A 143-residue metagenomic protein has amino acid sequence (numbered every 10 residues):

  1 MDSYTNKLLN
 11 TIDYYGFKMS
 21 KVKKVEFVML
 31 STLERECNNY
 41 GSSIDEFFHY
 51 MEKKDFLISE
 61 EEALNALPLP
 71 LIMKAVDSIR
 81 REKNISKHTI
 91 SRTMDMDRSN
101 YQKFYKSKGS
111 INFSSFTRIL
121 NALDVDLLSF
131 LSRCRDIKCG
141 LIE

Functional and structural regions predicted by a protein language model:
M1-F17, K54-K83: A short, Lys/Arg-rich alpha-helix, primarily the initiator
S3-M29, N84-K103: Short alpha-helical DNA-recognition segment
F17, V28-S31, S42, K74 (+2 more regions): Residue-level signal for the short linker/turn that defines the boundary of a DNA-recognition helix
V25-N39, K108-N121: Short, basic-rich loop-to-helix N-cap that marks the start of a DNA-contacting helix
N38, E52, R81, D95 (+2 more regions): Residue-level detection of the helix-turn-helix DNA-binding "recognition helix"
G41-S59, D124-E143: Short C-terminal boundary/hinge segments that cap the last helix of small helical domains
